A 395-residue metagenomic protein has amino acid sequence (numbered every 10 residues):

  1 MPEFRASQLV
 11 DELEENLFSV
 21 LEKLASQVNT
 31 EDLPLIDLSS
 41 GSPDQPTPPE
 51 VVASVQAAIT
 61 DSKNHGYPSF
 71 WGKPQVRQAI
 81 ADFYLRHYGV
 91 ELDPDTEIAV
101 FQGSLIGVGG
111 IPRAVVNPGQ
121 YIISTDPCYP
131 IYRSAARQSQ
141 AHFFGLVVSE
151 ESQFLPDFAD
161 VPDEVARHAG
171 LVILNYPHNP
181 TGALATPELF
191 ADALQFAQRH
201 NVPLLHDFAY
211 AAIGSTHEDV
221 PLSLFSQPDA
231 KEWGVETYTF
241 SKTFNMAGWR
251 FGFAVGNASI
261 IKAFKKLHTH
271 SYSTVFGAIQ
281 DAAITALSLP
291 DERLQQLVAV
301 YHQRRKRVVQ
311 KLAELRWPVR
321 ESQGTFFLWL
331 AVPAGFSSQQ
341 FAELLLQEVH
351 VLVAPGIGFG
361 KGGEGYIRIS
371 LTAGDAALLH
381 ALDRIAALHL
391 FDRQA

Functional and structural regions predicted by a protein language model:
P2-G103, G110, S288-L289, F391-A395: N-terminal small-domain helix-loop-helix segment of the aminotransferase-like
V28-E31, S139, R199-H200, L315 (+2 more regions): Helix C-cap/helix->beta junction micro-motif
T60, N64-Q195, A212-I213, D219-Q227 (+2 more regions): Conserved core of the PLP fold type I
D82, R86, D163, G335 (+2 more regions): PLP-dependent enzyme catalytic core of the Aspartate aminotransferase-like
S124, G145, I173, L204-H206 (+2 more regions): Hydrophobic residues in well-ordered beta-strands that form the structural core
Q227-H302, K306, H389-L390: Conserved core segment of the aminotransferase class I/II
I284, A299-V309, V319-A331, G363: Conserved glycine-rich beta-strand-loop-beta hairpin in the small C-terminal domain of fold type I
